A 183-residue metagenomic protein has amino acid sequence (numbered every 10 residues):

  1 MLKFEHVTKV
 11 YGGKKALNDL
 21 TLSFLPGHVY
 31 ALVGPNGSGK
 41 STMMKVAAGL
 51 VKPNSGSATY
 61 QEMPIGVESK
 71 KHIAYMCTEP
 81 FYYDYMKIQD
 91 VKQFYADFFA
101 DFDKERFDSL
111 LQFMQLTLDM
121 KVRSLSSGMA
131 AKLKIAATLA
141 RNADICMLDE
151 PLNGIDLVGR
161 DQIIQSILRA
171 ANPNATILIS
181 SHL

Functional and structural regions predicted by a protein language model:
L2, L17-D19: Conserved structural motif at the start of ABC-family nucleotide-binding domains
V33-P35: The feature captures the beta-strand-to-loop junction immediately N-terminal to the Walker
A48: Helix-to-loop junction immediately C-terminal to a conserved catalytic motif
G56-S69: Conserved ABC transporter NBD signature motif
T78-K134: ABC-family P-loop ATPase nucleotide-binding domains
C146-E150, I155: Catalytic Walker B motif of ABC-type/P-loop ATPase nucleotide-binding domains
R160-P173: Helical segment within the ABC ATPase nucleotide-binding domain
